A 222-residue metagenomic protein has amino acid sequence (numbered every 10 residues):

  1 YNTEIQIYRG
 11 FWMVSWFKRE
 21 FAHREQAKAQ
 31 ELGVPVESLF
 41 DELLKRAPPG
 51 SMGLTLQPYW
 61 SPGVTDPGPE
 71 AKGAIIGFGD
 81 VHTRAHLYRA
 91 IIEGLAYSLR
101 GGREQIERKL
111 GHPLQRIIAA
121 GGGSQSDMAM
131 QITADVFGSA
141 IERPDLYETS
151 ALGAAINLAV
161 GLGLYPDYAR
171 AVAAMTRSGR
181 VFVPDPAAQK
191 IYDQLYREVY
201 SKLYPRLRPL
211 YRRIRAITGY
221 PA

Functional and structural regions predicted by a protein language model:
Y1-A222: Glycine/Thr-rich phosphate-binding loops that ligate phosphate moieties of nucleotide and other phosphorylated ligands
